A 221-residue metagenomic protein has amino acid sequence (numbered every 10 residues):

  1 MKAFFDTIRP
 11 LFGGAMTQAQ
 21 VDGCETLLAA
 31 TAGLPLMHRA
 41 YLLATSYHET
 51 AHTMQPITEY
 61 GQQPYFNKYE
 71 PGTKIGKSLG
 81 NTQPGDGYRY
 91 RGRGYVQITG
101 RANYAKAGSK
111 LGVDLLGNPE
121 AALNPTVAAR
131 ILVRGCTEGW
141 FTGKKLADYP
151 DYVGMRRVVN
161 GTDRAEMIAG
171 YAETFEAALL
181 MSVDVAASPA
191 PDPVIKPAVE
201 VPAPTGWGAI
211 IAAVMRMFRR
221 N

Functional and structural regions predicted by a protein language model:
M1-A29, L34-H38, K74, S109 (+2 more regions): Extracellular cell-wall/glycan-interacting regions and their flexible linkers
K2-T26, L42-G135: Peptidoglycan-targeting cell-wall enzymes and recognition modules
T31, L43, L79, P84-G87 (+3 more regions): Generic structural signal for short, flexible, solvent-exposed coil/loop and linker residues
T31, S46-E49, T99-A102, G135-G139 (+2 more regions): Generic structural signal for hydrophobic core residues of well-folded globular domains
H48-E59, T142-G143, G161-A169: Secretory-pathway/luminal and periplasmic proteins that interact with or process carbohydrate-rich
L115-T162: An amphipathic alpha-helical core segment
